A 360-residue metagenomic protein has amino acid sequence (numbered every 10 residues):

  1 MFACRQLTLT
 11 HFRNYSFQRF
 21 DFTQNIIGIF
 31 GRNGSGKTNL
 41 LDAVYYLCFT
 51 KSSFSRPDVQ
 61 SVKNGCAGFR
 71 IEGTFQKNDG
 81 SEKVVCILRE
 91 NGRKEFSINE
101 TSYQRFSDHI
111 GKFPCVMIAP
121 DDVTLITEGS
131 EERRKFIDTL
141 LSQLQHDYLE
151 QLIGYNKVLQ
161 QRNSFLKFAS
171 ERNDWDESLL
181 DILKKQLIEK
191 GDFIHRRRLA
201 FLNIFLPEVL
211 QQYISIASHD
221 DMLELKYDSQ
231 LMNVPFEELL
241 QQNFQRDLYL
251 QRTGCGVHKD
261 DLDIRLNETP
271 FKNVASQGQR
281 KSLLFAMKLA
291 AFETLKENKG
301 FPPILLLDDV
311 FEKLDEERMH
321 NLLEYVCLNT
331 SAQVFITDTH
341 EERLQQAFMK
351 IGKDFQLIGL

Functional and structural regions predicted by a protein language model:
M1-R32, D174-I304, K313, E317-Q333 (+1 more regions): Conserved NTPase motor "head" modules and their coupling/switch loops across ABC/AAA+ ATPases, GTPases, and GHKL ATPases
K37: Conserved lysine of the Walker
Y45: Helix-to-loop junction immediately C-terminal to a conserved catalytic motif
C48-E132, L141-L144, Y148, L206 (+2 more regions): Nucleotide-state sensing region of NTPase/ATPase domains
G73, Q333-H340: Structural recognition of the conserved hydrophobic beta-strand(s) that form the central parallel beta-sheet of P-loop
S107-C115, A119-K185, E189: A conserved P-loop NTPase coupling/switch region
D308-V310: Walker B catalytic acidic pair
